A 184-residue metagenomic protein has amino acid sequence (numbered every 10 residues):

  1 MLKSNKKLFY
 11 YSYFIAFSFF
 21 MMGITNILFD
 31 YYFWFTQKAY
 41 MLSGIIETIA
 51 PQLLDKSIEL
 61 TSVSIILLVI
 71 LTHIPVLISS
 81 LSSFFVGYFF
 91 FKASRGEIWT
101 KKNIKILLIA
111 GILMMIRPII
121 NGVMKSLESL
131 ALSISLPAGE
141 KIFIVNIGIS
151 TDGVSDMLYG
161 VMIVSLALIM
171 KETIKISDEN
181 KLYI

Functional and structural regions predicted by a protein language model:
L2, K6-K7, S80-I106, T173-I184: Cytoplasmic juxtamembrane regions at transmembrane-helix boundaries
K3-K6, I116-I184: Alpha-helical transmembrane segments of multi-pass integral membrane proteins, characterized by long hydrophobic
A16, G23, S80-S83, G87 (+4 more regions): Small-residue hotspots
A16-F35, L108-K125: Hydrophobic alpha-helical membrane-insertion segments
Y31-I46, V123-S135: Membrane-helix interface motif
K38-L60, A138-K141: Perimembrane loop-to-helix junctions flanking transmembrane segments
I49-S64, A93-I106, A110: Short membrane-interface loop/juxtamembrane segments of multi-pass integral membrane proteins
K56-S79, N146-S165: Hydrophobic alpha-helical transmembrane segments
